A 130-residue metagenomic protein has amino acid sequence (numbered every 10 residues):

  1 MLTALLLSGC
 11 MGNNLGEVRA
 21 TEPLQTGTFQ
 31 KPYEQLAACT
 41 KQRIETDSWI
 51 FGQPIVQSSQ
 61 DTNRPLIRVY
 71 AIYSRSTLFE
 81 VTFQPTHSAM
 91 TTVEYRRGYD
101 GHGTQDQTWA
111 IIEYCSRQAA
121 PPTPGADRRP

Functional and structural regions predicted by a protein language model:
A4-Q25: Bacterial Sec signal peptide processing site at the extreme N-terminus
M11, A38-T40, Y114-S116: Sequence contexts marking disulfide-bonded cysteines in secreted/extracellular proteins
Q25-I67, L78: Post-signal-peptide N-terminal segment of Sec-exported extracytoplasmic proteins
D61-E94: Mid-chain, structured segments of secreted extracytoplasmic proteins
T92, R96-P130: C-terminal partner/receptor-binding element of secreted or periplasmic proteins
